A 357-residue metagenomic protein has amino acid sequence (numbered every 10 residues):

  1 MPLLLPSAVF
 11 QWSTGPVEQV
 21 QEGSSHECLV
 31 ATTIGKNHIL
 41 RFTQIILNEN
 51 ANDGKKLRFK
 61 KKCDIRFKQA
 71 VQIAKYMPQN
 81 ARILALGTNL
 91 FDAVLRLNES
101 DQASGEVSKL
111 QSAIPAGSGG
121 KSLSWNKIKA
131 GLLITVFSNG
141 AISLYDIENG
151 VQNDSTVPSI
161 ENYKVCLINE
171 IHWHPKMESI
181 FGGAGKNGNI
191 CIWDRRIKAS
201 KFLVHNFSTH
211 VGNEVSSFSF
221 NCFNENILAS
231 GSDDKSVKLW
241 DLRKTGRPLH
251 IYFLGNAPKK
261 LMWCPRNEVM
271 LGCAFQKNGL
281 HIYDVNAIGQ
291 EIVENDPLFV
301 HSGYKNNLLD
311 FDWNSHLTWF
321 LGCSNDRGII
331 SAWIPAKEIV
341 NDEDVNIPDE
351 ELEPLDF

Functional and structural regions predicted by a protein language model:
M1-V30, K36-V71, N80-R82, D92 (+3 more regions): Terminal intrinsically disordered, low-complexity extensions flanking WD-repeat/beta-propeller proteins
F10, T14-E22, Q69-Y76, P115-N126 (+5 more regions): Canonical WD40 repeat/beta-propeller blade segments in eukaryotic WD-repeat proteins
F10, T32-H38, I65, Q69-Q72 (+6 more regions): Feature marking well-ordered beta-strand scaffolds used for ligand recognition
V30-I34, I83-T88, L133-F137, F181-G185 (+3 more regions): Conserved beta-strand element within WD40/beta-propeller blades
I45-L57, L90-Q111, I128-L132, F137-V215 (+5 more regions): Per-blade loop-tip surfaces of WD-repeat and WD-like beta-propellers in eukaryotic adaptors/scaffolds
K61-C63, V71-K75, R82-L84, S122-S124 (+1 more regions): Catalytic micro-motifs at enzyme active sites that drive phosphoryl/nucleotidyl and oxygen chemistry
